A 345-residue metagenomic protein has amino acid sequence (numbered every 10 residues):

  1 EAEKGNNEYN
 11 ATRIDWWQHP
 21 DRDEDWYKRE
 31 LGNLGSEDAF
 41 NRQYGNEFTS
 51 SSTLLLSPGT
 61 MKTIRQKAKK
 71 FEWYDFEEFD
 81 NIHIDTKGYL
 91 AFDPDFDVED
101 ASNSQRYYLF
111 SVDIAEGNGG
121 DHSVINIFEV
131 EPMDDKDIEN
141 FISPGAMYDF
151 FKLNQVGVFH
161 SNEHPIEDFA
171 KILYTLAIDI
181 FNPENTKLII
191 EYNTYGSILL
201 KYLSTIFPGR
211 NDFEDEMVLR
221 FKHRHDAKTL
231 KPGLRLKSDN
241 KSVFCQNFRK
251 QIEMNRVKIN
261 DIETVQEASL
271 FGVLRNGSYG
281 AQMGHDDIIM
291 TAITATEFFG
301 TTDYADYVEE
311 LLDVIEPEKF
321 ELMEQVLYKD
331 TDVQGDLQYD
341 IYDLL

Functional and structural regions predicted by a protein language model:
E1-W16: Signature of the SF2 helicase/ATPase Hel1-core->accessory helical subdomain module
N6-E8, D25-K222, S242, Q246 (+2 more regions): RNase H-like, metal-dependent nuclease domains and their acidic two-metal-ion catalytic environment used
R13-W16, H160, R220, G233-L236 (+1 more regions): Structural signal for conserved beta-strand scaffold positions within catalytic alpha/beta enzyme cores
W17-E24, R224-G233, D239-V243: A short acidic, often aromatic-flanked loop/helix-cap motif at beta-alpha or helix-coil junctions that lines enzyme
G233-K237, S278-A281: Short, glycine/charged-rich beta-strand-loop motifs at protein surfaces that mediate ligand recognition and catalysis
